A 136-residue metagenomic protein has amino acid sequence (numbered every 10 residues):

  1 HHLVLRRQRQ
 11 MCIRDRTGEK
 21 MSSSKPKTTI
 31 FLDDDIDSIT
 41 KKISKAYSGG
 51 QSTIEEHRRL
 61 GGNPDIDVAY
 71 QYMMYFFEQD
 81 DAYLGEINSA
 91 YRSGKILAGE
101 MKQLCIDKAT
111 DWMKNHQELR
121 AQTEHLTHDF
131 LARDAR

Functional and structural regions predicted by a protein language model:
H1-I13: Single conserved hydrophobic/aromatic residue that forms the stacking wall/gate of nucleotide- or nucleobase-binding
R14-D65, Y91-G94: Conserved phosphate-binding loops in nucleotide/dinucleotide-binding enzymes
K45-G49, E78, D111: Short, well-ordered loop/turn and helix-capping segments at boundaries between secondary-structure elements and domains
L60-G62, N88-K95, Q122-F130: Small/polar glycine-rich anion-binding or flexible loop at a beta-alpha turn
D65-A69, K102: Short runs of predominantly hydrophobic/aromatic residues within well-ordered alpha helices that form helix-helix
F77-E86: Short helix-capping/linker segments at secondary-structure and domain boundaries
G99-R136: C-terminal regions of mature proteins
